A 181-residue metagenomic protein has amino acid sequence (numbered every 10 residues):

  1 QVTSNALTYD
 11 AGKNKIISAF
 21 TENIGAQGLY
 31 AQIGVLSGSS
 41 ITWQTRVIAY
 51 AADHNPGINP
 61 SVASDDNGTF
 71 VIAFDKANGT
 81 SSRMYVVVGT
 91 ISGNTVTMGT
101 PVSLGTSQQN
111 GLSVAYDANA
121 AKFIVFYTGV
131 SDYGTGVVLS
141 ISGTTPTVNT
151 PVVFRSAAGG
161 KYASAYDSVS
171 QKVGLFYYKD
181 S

Functional and structural regions predicted by a protein language model:
Q1-S181: Extracellular, repeat-based ectodomains that mediate carbohydrate processing or recognition
